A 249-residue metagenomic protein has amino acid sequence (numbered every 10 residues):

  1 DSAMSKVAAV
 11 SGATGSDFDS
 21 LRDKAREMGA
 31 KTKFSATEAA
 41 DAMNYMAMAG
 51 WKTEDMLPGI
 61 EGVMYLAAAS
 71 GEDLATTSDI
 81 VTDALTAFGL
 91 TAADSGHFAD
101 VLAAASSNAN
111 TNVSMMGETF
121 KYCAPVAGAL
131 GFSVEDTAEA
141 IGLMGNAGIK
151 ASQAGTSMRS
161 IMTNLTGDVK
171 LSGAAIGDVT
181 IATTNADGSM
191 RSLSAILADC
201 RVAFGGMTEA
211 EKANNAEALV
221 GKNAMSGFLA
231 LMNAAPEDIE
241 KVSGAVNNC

Functional and structural regions predicted by a protein language model:
D1-D100, A104-G117, A127-E135, A147-G155 (+5 more regions): A short, structural motif
T119, T137-I141, C200: Short hydrophobic or amphipathic alpha-helical segments
M158: Conserved catalytic-loop aspartate of Hanks-type protein kinases
I161, L165: Short edge-strand/loop segments of extracellular domains
T180-D187, R191, A195-C249: Hydrophobic, often aromatic-rich secondary-structure segments at membrane interfaces
